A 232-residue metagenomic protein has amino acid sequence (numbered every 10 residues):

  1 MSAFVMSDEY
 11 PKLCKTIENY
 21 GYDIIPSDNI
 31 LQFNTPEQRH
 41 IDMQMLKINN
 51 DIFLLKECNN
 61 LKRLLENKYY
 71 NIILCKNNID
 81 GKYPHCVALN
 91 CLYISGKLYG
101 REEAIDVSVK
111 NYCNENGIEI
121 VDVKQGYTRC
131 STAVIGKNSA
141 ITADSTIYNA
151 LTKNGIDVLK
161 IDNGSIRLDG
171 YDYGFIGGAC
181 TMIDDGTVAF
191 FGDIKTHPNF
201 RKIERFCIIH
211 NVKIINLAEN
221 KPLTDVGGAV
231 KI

Functional and structural regions predicted by a protein language model:
M1-I232: Histidine/cysteine-enriched polar flanking segments
